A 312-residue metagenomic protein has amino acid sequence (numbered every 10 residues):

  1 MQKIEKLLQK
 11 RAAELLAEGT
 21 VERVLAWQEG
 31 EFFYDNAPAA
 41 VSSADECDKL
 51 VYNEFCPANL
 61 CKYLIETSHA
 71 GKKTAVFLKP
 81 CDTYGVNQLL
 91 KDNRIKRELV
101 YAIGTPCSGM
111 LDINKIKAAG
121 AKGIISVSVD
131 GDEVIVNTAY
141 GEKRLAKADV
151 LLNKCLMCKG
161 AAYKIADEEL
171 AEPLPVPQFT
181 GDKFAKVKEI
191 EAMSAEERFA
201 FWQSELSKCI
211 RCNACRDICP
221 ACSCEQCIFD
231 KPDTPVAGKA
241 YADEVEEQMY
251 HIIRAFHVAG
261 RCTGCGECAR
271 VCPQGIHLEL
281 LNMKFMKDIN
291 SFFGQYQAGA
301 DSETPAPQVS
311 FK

Functional and structural regions predicted by a protein language model:
M1-W202: Iron-sulfur-associated redox domains of electron-transfer enzymes in respiratory and anaerobic energy metabolism
I4-A12, R211, C215, V258 (+3 more regions): General structural feature for long, well-ordered alpha-helical segments within catalytic domains of soluble enzymes
K79-Y84, L152-Y163, S207-I228, G260-Q274: Local cysteine-cluster metal-coordination motifs and their immediate loop/turn environment, predominantly Fe-S cluster
L90-N93, C209, D288: Alpha-helix boundary/capping residues
L145-A148, D217, I252: Homeobox/homeodomain signature
F179-S207, S223-K312: Ferredoxin-type iron-sulfur electron-transfer modules in oxidoreductases and energy-metabolism complexes
